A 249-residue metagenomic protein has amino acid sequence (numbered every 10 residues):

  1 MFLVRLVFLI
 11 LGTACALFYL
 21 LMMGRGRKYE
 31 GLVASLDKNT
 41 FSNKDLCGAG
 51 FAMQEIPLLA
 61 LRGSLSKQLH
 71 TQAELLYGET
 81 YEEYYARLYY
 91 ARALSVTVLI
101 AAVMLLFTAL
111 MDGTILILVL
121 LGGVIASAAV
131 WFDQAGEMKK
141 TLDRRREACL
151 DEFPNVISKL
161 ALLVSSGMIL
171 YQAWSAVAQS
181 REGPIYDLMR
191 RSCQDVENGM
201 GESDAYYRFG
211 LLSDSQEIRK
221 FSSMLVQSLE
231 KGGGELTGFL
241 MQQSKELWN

Functional and structural regions predicted by a protein language model:
M1-G78: Membrane-cytosol interface segments
M1-L11, A109-A126: Hydrophobic alpha-helical transmembrane segments
T13-F18, V98-L105, L120-G136: Single-pass alpha-helical transmembrane signal-anchor segments
M53-G63, V164-S166, V226-G234: Short intracellular "coupling" helices and adjacent cytoplasmic loop segments at the cytosolic face of multi-pass
L58-T108, Q134-D151, E235-N249: Membrane-interface, cytosolic juxtamembrane amphipathic helix immediately N-terminal to a transmembrane helix, enriched
T71-L94, L116-I117, P184-R208: Hydrophobic alpha-helical transmembrane segments and immediately flanking/interface helices in integral membrane
I115, V119-N198: Juxtamembrane/interface alpha-helical elements of multi-pass membrane proteins
L170-W248: Glycine- and small-hydrophobic-enriched helix-loop-helix hairpins
